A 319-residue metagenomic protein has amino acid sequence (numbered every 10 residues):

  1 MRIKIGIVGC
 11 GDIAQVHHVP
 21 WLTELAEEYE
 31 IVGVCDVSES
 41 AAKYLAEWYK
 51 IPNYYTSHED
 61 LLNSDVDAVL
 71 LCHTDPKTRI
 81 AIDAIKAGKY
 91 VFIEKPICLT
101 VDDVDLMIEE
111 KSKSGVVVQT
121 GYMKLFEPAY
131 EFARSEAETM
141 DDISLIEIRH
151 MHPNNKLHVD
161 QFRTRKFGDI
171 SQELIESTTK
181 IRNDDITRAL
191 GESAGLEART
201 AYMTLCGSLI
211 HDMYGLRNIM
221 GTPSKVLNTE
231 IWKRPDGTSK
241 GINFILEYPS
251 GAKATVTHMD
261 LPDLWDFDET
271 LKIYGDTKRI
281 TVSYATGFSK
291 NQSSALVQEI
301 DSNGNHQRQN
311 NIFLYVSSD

Functional and structural regions predicted by a protein language model:
M1-Y49: N-terminal Rossmann-like dinucleotide-binding module
Y44, Y49-E110: Beta-loop-alpha module in the N-terminal Rossmann-like domain of NAD(P)-dependent dehydrogenases, especially those
I93-E94, V118-T120, V282: Hydrophobic residues in well-ordered beta-strands that form the structural core
L99-T179: A contiguous active-site-proximal alpha/beta segment in oxidoreductase catalytic domains
G121-P128, H158-P223: Mid-domain beta-loop-alpha active-site segment that forms a flexible, acidic cofactor/metal-binding surface
R165-D169, E173-L196, T270-D319: C-terminal glycine/acidic-rich active-site capping loop/insertion
L196-F288, S317-D319: Contiguous beta-strand/loop segments that form the cofactor/metal-binding neighborhood of enzyme cores
